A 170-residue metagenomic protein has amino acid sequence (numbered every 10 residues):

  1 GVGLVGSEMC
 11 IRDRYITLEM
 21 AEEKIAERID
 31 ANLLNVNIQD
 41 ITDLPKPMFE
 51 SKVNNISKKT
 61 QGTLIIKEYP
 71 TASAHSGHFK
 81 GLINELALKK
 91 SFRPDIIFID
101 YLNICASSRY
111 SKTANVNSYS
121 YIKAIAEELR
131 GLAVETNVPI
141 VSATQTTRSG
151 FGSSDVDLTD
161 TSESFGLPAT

Functional and structural regions predicted by a protein language model:
G1-G6, C10-I11: Single conserved hydrophobic/aromatic residue that forms the stacking wall/gate of nucleotide- or nucleobase-binding
V5, F92, A169: Structured loop/turn residues at beta-strand edges in well-structured enzyme cores
R12-R93: Cytosolic-facing regulatory segments adjacent to core modules
E19-E23, P70-S73, L102-C105, I140 (+1 more regions): Conserved nucleotide-binding/hydrolysis micro-motifs of P-loop NTPases
E22-E27, N35-V36, C105-Y110, S149-S154: Switch/connector loops and helix/strand junctions flanking conserved nucleotide-binding motifs in nucleotide-processing
R28-A31, L82, S111-A114, S154-L158: Short, glycine/charged-enriched secondary-structure capping and boundary segments
M48, S120-T170: Phosphate-binding/switch region of NTP-binding enzymes
I65-E135: Phosphate-binding/switch loop-helix module in NTP-utilizing enzymes
